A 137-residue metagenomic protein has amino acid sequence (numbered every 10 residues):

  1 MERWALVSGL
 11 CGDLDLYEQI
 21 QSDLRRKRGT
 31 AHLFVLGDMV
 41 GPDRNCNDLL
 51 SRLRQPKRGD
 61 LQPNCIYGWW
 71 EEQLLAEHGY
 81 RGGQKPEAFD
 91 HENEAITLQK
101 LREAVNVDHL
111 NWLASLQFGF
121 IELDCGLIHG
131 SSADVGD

Functional and structural regions predicted by a protein language model:
M1-R52, P56-G59: N-terminal active-site segment of His-dependent metallophosphoesterases
G9-D13, W69-W70, H129: Histidine-centered divalent metal-coordination motifs
F34-V35, I128-S131: Short beta-strands and strand-loop turn motifs
P42-D43, L49-E122, G126-L127, D134: Active-site neighborhood of divalent metal-dependent phosphoester bond hydrolases
D137: Ligand/cofactor pocket segment of small-molecule handling proteins
